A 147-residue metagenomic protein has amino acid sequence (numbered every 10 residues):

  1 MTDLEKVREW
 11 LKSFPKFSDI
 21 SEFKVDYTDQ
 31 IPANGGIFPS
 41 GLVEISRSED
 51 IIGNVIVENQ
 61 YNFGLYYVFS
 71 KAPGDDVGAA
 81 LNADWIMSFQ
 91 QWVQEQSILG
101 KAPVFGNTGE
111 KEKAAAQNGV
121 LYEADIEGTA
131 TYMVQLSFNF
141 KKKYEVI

Functional and structural regions predicted by a protein language model:
M1-E22, D26-Y27, S46-I147: Charged, amphipathic alpha-helical segments and their flanking helix caps
T28-D50: Amphipathic, interaction-prone secondary-structure segments
